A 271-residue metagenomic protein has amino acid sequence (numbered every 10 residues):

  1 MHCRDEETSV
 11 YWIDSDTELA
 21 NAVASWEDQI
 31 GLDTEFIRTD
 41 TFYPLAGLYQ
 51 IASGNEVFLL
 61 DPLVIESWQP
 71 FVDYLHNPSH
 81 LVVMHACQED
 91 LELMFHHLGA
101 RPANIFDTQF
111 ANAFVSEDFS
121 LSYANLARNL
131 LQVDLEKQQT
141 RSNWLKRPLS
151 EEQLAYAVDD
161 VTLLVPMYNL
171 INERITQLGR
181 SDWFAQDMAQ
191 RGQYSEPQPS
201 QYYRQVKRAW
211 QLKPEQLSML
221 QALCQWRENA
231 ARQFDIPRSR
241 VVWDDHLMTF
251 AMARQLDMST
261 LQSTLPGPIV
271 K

Functional and structural regions predicted by a protein language model:
M1-I30, T34: N-terminal accessory regions of nucleic-acid-interacting proteins
N21-A22, Q69-S79: Catalytic-core regions built around general acid/base machinery
I30-D33, M84, I105: Short hydrophobic beta-strand that contains or immediately precedes a catalytic carboxylate
D40-E56: A short alpha/beta connector and helix-capping loop motif
Q50-G54, Q88-K146, L154: Metal-dependent phosphoesterase core characteristic of DEDDh/y 3'-5' exonuclease domains
E56-V57, N77-V82: Short active-site oxyanion
L135-Y194: Acidic, Mg2+-coordinating catalytic module of metal-dependent nucleases/exonucleases that use a two-metal-ion mechanism
I175-K271: Acidic catalytic cores of enzymes that act on phosphate-bearing nucleotides/polynucleotides
